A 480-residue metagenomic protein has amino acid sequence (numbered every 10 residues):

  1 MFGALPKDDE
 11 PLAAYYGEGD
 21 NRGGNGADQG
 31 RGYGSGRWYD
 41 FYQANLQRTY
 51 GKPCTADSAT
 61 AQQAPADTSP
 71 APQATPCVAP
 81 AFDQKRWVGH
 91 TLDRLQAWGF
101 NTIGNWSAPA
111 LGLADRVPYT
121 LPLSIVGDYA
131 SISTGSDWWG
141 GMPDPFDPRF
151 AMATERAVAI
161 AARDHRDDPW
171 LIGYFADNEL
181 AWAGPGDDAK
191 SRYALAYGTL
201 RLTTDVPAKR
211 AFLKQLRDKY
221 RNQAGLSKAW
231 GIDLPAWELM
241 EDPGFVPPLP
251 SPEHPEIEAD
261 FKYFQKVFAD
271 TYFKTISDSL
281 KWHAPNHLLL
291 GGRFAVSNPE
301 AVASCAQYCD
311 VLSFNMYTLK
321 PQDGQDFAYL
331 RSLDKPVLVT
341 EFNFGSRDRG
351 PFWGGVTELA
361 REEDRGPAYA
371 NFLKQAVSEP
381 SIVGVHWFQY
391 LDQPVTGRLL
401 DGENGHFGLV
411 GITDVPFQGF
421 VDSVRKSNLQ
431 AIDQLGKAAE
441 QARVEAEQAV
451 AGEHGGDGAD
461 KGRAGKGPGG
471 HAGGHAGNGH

Functional and structural regions predicted by a protein language model:
M1-D115, D128-G173, P235, P247-L249 (+2 more regions): Active-site-adjacent substrate/metal-binding segments within catalytic domains of carbohydrate-active enzymes
R22-D57, A71-T75, M142, W170-V302: Polysaccharide-binding and catalytic clefts of secreted carbohydrate-active enzymes
A74, I132-P143, F245-K262, A295 (+2 more regions): Active-site clefts of carbohydrate-active enzymes
L95, I103, Y174, N222 (+4 more regions): Conserved, mostly hydrophobic/aromatic
W106-G112, L123-I125, F175-A181, R293-N298 (+2 more regions): Short, solvent-exposed turn/loop segments enriched in Gly/Ser/Thr/Pro and often Arg
P169-G173, D177-E179, F342, R349 (+1 more regions): Substrate-binding cleft of secreted/luminal carbohydrate-active enzymes
K190-R210, F388-D457, G477-H480: Aromatic-rich peripheral "rim/lid" segments of glycoside hydrolase catalytic domains that contact and position glycan
A259, Y263-G355, K374: Glycoside hydrolase catalytic-domain groove-lining segments
